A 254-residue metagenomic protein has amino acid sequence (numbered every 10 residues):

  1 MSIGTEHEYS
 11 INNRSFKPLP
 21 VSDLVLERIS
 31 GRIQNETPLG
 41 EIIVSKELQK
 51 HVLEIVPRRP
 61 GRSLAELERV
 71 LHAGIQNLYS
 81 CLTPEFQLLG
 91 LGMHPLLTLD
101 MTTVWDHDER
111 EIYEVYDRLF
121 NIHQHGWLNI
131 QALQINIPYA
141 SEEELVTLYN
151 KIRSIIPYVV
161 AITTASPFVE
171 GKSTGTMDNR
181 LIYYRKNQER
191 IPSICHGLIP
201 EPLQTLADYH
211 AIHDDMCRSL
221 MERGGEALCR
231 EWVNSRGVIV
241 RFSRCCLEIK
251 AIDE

Functional and structural regions predicted by a protein language model:
M1-Q124, N129, G237, R244-L247: Terminal catalytic/cofactor-binding subdomain
P95-L97, D106-E109, Y116-L119, W127-N129 (+2 more regions): Loop-rich catalytic cores of soluble enzymes, especially ATP-dependent carboxylate-amine ligases and other
